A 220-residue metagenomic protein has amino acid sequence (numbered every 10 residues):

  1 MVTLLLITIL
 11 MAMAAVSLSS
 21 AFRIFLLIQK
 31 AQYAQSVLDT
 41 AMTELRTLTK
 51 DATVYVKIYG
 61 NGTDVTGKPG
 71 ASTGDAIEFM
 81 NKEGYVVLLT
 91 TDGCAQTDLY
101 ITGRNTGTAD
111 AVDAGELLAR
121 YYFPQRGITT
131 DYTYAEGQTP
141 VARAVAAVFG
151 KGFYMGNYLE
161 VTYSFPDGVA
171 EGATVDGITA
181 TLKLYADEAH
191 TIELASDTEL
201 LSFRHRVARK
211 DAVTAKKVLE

Functional and structural regions predicted by a protein language model:
M1-K50: Aliphatic-rich helix starts adjacent to a transmembrane/signal segment
M1-T3, L45, T66, D75-F79 (+5 more regions): Generic low-polarity alpha-helical segments
I7-I9, I24, I28, V54 (+6 more regions): Weak global preference for isoleucine
A15-L18, S72, A114-E116, S196: Short linear sequence motifs
D39-T40, K50-V54, E83-Y100: Short, Lys/Arg-enriched charge-dense amphipathic segments
E44-K50, G74-N81, A144-Y154: Short, solvent-exposed secondary-structure boundary motifs
T49-E83: Short, glycine/small-hydrophobic-rich surface segments
V87-E220: Intrinsically disordered, low-complexity regions enriched in Pro/Ser/Thr/Gly and acidic residues
